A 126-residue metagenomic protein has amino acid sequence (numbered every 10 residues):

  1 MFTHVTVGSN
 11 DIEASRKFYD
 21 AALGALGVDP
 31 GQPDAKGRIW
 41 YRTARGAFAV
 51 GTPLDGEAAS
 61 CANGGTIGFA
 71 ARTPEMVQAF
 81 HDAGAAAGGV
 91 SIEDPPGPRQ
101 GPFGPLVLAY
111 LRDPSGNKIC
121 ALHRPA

Functional and structural regions predicted by a protein language model:
M1-R16, I67, P125-A126: N-terminal beta-strand motif that seeds the catalytic metal site of vicinal oxygen chelate
V7-F48: Core segments of cupin and vicinal oxygen chelate
N10-A14, F69-S115: Vicinal oxygen chelate
G37-I39, G65, P105-A109: Short beta-strand micro-motifs in enzyme catalytic cores
W40-R45, L111-P114, R124: Active-site beta-strand termini and strand-to-loop segments that position acidic
R42-A79, A85: Long, continuous compositionally biased terminal/linker segments
Q100-G101, R124-A126: A short acidic/small-residue loop/turn micro-motif
